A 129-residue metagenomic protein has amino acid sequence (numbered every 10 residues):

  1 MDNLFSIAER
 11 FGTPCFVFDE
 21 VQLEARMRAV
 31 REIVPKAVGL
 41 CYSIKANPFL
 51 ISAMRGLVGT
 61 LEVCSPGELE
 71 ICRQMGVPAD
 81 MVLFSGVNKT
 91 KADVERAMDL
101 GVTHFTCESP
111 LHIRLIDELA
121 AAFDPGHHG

Functional and structural regions predicted by a protein language model:
M1-G129: A charged N-terminal "starter" segment
